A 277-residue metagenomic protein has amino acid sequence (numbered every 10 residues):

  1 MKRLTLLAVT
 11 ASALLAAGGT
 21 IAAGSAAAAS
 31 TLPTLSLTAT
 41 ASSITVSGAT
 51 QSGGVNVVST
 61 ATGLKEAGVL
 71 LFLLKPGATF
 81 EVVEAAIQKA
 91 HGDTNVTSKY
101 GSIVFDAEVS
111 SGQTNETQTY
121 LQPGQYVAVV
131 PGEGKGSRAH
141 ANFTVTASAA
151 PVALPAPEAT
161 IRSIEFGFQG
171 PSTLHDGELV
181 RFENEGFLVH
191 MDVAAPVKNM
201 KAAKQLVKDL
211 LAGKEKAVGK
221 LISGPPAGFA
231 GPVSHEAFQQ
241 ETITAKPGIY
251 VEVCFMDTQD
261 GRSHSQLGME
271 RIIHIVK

Functional and structural regions predicted by a protein language model:
M1-A11: Bacterial N-terminal signal peptides that target proteins for export
M1-K2, L15, P232-V233: Terminal targeting segments of Actinobacterial cell-envelope proteins
T5-L7, A16-S36, K277: C-terminal region of N-terminal signal peptides and the immediate post-cleavage residues of exported proteins
L7, G19, S42, E81 (+3 more regions): Residue-level marker of intrinsically disordered, low-complexity segments enriched for small/polar residues
L35-A39, S43, G48-S52, N56-L71 (+4 more regions): Extracellular/periplasmic metallocenter environments
G54, A61-A90, G177-L179, E183-E215: Contiguous segments within soluble domain cores/interaction surfaces
A78-Q122, A202-A245, R271: Extracytoplasmic beta-sandwich strand-turn segments characteristic of Greek-key/jelly-roll folds
